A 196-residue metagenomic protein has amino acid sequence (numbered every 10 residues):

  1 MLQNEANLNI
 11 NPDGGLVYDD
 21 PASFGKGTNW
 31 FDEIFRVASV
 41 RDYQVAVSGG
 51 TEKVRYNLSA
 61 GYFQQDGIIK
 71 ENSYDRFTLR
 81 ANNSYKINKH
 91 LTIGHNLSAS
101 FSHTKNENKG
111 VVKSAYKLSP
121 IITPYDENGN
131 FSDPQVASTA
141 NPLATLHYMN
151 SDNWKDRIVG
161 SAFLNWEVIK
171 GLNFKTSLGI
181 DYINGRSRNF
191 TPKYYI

Functional and structural regions predicted by a protein language model:
M1-T28, G67-Y74, T78-V159, K175-I196: Surface-exposed loop/interface segments of Gram-negative outer-membrane beta-barrel transport/assembly proteins
G27-A38: Periplasmic N-terminal accessory/gating domains of Gram-negative outer-membrane beta-barrel systems
S39-V45: Solvent-exposed "coupling" segments
V40, T51-E52, N88, E167-I169: Outer-membrane beta-barrel channels and translocator barrels
V45-G49, A81-Y85, G160-W166: Residues on the lipid-exposed face of transmembrane beta-strands in outer-membrane beta-barrel proteins
G49-K53, Y62: A generic beta-sheet turn/junction motif
